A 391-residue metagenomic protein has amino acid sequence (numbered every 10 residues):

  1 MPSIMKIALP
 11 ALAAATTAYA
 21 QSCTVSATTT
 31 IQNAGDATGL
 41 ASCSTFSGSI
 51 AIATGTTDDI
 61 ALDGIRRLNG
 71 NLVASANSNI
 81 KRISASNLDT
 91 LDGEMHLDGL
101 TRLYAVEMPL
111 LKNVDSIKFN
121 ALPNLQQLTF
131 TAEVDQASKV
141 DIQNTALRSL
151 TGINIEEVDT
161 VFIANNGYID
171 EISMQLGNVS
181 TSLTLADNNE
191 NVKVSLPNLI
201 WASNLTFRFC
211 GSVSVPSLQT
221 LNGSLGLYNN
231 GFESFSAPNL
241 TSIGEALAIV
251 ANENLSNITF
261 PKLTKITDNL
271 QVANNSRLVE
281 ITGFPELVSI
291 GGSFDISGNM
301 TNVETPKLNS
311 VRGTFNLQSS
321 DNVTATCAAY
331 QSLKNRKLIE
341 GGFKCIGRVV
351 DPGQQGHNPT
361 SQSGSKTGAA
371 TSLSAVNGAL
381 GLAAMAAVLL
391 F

Functional and structural regions predicted by a protein language model:
P2, L12-S26, A387-F391: N-terminal signal peptide
P2-P10, G378-L382: Sec-dependent signal peptide recognition, specifically the positively charged N-region followed immediately by
A14, G341, L382-A384: Extracellular/surface-exposed low-complexity segments
V25-G39, F46-A61, N69-L103, L110-L125 (+11 more regions): Concave beta-strand-loop units of leucine-rich repeat
L218: Rossmann-like adenosine-cofactor binding region
R348-L373: Low-complexity, Pro/Ser/Thr-rich intrinsically disordered segments of extracellular/cell-surface proteins
K366-F391: Cleavable C-terminal sorting propeptides in eukaryotic secreted/cell-surface proteins
